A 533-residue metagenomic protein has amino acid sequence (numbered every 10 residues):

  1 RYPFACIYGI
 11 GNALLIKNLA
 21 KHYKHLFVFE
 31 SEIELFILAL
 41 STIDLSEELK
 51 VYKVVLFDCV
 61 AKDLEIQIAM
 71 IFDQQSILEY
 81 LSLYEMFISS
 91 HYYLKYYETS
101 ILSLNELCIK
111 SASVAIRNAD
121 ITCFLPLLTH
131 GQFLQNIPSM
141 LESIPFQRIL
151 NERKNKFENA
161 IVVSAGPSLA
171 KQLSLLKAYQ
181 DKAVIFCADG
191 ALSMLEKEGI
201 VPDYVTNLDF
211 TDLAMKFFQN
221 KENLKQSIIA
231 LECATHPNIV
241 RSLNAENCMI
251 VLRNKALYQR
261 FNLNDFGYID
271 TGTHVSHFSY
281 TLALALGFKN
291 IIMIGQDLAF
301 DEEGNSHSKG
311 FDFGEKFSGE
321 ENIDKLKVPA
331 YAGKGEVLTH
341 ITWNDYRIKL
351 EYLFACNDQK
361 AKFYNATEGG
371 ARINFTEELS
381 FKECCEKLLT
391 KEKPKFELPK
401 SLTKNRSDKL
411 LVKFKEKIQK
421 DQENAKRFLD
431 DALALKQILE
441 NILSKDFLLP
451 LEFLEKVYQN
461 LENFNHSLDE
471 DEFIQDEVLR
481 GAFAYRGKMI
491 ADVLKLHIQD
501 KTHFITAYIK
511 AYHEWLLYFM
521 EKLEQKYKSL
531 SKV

Functional and structural regions predicted by a protein language model:
R1-A160, P167-A183, S193-M194, L213-F217 (+2 more regions): N-terminal donor/sugar-recognition subdomains of glycan-related enzymes, prototypically the membrane-proximal stem
Y2-F4, E158-V162, P202-Y204, L257-Y268 (+1 more regions): Short, basic, glycine/proline-bearing loop/turn elements
C6-G9, A160-S164, I185-C187, T206 (+2 more regions): Structural motif
E30-S31, L192, G199-D209, A283-G310: Glycine-rich phosphate/pyrophosphate-binding loops and their adjacent beta-strand/loop elements at enzyme active sites
L40-S41, S174, K197-I200, N207 (+6 more regions): Short acidic, glycine/serine/threonine-rich loops at helix termini
L169-V184, A188-N247, V251-R253, Y268-I269 (+1 more regions): Glycine-rich phosphate/ribose-binding loops and adjacent secondary-structure elements that form binding surfaces
P237-L298: Active-site/ligand-binding-proximal alpha/beta "capping" segment
N305-L353: Phosphate-binding loop/pocket of nucleotide- and phosphate-handling active sites
